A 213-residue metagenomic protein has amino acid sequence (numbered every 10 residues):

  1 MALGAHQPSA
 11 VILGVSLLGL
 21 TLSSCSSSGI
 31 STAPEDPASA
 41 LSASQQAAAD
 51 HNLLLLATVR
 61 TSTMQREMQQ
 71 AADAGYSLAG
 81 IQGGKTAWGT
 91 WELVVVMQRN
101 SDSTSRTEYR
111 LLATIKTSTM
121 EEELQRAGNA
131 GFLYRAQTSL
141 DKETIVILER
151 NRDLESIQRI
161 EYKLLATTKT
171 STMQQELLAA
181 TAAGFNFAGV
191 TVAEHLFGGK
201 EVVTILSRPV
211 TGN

Functional and structural regions predicted by a protein language model:
M1-I12: Bacterial N-terminal signal peptides that target proteins for export
L13-L18: Hydrophobic helical h-region of N-terminal Sec-dependent signal peptides in bacterial secretory/periplasmic proteins
T21-S24: C-terminal motif of bacterial Sec signal peptides marking the signal peptidase cleavage site
S26-N213: Terminus-proximal functional modules
